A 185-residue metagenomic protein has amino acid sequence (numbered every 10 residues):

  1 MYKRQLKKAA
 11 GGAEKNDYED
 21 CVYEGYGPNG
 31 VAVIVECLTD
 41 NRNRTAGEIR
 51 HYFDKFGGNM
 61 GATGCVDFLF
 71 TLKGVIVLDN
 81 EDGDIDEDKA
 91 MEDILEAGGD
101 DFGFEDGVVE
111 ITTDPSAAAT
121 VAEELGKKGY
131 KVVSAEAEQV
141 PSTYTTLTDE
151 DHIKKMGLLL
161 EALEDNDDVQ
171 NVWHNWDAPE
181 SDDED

Functional and structural regions predicted by a protein language model:
M1-Q5: Conserved small/polar residues in nucleotide/adenosyl-binding loops
G11-D20, G58-T63: Active-site phosphate-binding and catalytic loops of NTP-dependent enzymes
N16-D20, V31, N80: Structural motif
C21-G25, L160: A generic local secondary-structure boundary/capping motif
E24-L38, N43-I76: RNA pseudouridine synthases
V75-D185: Positively charged, low-complexity, intrinsically disordered RNA-binding extensions
